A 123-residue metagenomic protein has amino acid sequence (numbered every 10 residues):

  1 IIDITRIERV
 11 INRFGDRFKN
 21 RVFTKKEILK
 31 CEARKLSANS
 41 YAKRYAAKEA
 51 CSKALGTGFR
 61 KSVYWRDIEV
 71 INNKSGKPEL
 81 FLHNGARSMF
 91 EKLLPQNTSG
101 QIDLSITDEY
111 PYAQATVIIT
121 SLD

Functional and structural regions predicted by a protein language model:
I2-D123: Core catalytic alpha/beta fold that binds nucleotide/phospho-ligands
